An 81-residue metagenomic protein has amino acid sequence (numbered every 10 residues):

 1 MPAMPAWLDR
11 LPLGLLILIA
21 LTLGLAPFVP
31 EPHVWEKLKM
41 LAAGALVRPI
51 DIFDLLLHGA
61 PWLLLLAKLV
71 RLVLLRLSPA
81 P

Functional and structural regions predicted by a protein language model:
M4-L15: N-terminal membrane topogenic signal
A20-W35: Alpha-helical transmembrane segments of multi-pass membrane proteins
L25-F28, A45, A67: Alpha-helical membrane segments of multi-pass proteins
W35-P49: Perimembrane loop-to-helix junctions flanking transmembrane segments
A45-P61: Interfacial helix-start motif at the membrane-water boundary
G59-L72: Membrane-interfacial alpha-helical segments at the cytosolic side of multi-pass membrane proteins
R76-P81: Short, charged juxtamembrane terminal tails flanking transmembrane helices
